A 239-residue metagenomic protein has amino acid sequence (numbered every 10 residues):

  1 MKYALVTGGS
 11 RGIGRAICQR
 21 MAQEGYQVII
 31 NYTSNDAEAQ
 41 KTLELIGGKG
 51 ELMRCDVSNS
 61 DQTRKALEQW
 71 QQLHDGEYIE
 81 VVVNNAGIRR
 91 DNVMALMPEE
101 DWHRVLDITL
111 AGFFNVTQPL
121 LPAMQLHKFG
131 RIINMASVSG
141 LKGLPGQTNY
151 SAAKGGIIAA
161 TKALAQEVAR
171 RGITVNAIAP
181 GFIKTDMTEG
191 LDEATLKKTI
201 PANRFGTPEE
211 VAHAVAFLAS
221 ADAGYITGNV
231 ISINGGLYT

Functional and structural regions predicted by a protein language model:
S10-R11: Conserved glycine-rich cofactor-binding loop
V93-M94, D101-L106, L196: Substrate-binding pocket helix/loop in short-chain dehydrogenase/reductase
T117, A153, T161: Active-site helix of classical SDR
P122, Q166-E167, G224: Alpha-helical segment proximal to the catalytic Tyr-Lys
S137: Residue(s) in the substrate-gating loop at a strand-loop-helix junction that position the organic substrate next
L141-P145, A194, K198, A216 (+1 more regions): Short C-terminal tail/terminal secondary-structure segment of NAD(P)H-dependent dehydrogenase/reductase domains
A169, T174, I226-G228: Short, small/polar-rich loop/turn modules that mediate ligand/substrate recognition or access, typified
